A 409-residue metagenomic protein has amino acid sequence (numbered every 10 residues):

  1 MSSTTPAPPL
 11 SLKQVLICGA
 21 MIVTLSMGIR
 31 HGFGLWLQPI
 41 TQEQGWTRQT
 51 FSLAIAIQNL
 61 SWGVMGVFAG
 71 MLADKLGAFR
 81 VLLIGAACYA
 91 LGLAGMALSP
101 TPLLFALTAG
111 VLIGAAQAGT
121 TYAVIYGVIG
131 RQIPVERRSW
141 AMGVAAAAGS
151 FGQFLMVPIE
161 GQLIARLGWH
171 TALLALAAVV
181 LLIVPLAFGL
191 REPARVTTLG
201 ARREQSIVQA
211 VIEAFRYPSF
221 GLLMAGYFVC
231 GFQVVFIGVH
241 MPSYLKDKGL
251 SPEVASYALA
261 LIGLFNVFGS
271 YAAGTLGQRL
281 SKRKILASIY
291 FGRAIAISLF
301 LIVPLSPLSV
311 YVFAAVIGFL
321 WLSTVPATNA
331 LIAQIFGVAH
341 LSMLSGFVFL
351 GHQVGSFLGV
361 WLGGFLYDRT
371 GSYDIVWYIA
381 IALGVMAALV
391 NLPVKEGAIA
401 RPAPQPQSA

Functional and structural regions predicted by a protein language model:
T24, L104-T120, F228, S309-S323: Hydrophobic core of transmembrane alpha-helices in multi-pass small-molecule transporters, especially MFS/SLC-type
F33-L37, Y217-Y271: Extracytoplasmic gate region of multi-pass secondary transporters
I40, G119-I133, S323-F336: Intracellular juxtamembrane helix-capping segments at the cytosolic ends of symmetry-related transmembrane helices
V64-L103: Conserved MFS/SLC helix-loop-helix module at the cytosolic interface between two early adjacent transmembrane helices
A109-A147: Cytoplasmic helix-loop-helix junction between adjacent transmembrane helices in 12-TM secondary transporters
A145-R195: Helix-loop-helix hairpin linking two adjacent transmembrane segments in secondary transporters
G189-Q209, A400-P406: Flexible cytoplasmic inter-helical loops of multi-pass small-molecule transporters
I262-N266, A272, R279-L331: C-terminal transmembrane helical hairpin of 12-TM major facilitator-type secondary transporters
